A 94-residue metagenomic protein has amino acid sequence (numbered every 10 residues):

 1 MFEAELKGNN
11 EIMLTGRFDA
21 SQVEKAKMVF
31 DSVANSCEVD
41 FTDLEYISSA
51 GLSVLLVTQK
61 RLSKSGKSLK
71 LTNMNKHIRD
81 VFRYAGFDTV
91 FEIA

Functional and structural regions predicted by a protein language model:
M1-M13: Short beta-strand/loop segment at the start of cytosolic alpha/beta domains
A20-V90: Amphipathic alpha-helical interaction surfaces in cytosolic regulatory modules
E92-A94: Short acidic-hydrophobic, aromatic-tinged amphipathic segments that line or gate anion-handling sites
